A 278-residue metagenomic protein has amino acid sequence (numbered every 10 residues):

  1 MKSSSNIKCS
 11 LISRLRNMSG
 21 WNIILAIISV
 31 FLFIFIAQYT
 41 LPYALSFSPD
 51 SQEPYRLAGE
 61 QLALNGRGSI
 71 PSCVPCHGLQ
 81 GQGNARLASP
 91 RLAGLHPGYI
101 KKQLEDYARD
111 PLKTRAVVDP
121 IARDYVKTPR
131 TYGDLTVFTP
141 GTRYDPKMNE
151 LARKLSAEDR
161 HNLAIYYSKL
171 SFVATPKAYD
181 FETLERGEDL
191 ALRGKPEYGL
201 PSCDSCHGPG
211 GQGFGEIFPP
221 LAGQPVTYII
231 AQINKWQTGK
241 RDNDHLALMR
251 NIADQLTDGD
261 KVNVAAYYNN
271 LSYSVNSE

Functional and structural regions predicted by a protein language model:
M1-A58, E105, S272-E278: N-terminal export/targeting leaders of redox proteins
T40-R67, A85, K169-P196: Electrostatic cytochrome c docking/interface patches
P54-Q61, Y99-K102, D106, K147-E150 (+5 more regions): Extracytoplasmic/secreted proteins, especially bacterial periplasmic and envelope-associated proteins
E60-V74, R193-D204, E216-A231: Sequence context surrounding c-type heme c attachment/ligation sites in exported
G66, G78-G83, G94, G194 (+2 more regions): Periodic glycine anchor positions in long extracellular repeat architectures
I70-L79, L163, Y167, L200-G210 (+1 more regions): The canonical Cys-X-X-Cys-His
A85-R91, Y107-Y179, G215-P220, Q237-L271 (+1 more regions): Axial heme c-ligation environment in periplasmic c-type cytochrome domains
L95-P97, Q103, P219, Q224-P225: Extracellular/lumenal glycan-associated surfaces
